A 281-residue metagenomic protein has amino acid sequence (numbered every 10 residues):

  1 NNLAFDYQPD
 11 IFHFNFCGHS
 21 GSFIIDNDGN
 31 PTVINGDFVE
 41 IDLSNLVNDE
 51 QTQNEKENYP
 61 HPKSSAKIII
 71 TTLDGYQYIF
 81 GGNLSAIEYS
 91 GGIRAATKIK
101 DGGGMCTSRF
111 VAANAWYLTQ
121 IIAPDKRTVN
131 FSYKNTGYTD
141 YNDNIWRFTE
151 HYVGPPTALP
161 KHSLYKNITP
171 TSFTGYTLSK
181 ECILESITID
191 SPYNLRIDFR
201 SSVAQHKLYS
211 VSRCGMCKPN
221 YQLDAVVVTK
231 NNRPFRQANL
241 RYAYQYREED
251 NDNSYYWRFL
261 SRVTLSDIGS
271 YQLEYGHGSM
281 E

Functional and structural regions predicted by a protein language model:
N1-Y117, A123-K126, T171-G175, E281: Long, intrinsically disordered, low-complexity, charged/polar and glycine-rich segments
K63, L73, V111-N114, P124 (+5 more regions): Active-site-proximal structural scaffolding
I70, F80, I121, I187 (+3 more regions): Beta-strand-dense domains in secreted/periplasmic systems and polymorphic toxin scaffolds
L73-G75, A123-T128, K134-N135, S191-P192 (+2 more regions): Acidic, low-complexity segments
I79-L84, T107-A112, V129-T139, T171-L178 (+3 more regions): Aromatic-rich beta-strand edge motifs centered on tyrosine
T149-T177: Surface-exposed acidic, glycine/proline-enriched linker/cap segments that occur as 15-30-residue helix-coil
E185-I187, V203, S210-R236: Long, polar low-complexity repeats
